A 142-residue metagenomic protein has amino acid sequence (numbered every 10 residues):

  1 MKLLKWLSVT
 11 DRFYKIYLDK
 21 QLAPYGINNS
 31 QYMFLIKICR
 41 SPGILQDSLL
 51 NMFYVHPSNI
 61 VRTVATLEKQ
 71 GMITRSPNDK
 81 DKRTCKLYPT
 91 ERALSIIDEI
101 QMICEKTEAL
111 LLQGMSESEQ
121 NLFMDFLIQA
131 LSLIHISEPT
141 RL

Functional and structural regions predicted by a protein language model:
M1-Y25, M72: N-terminal leader segment of winged-helix/HTH proteins
K2-K5, M33, S48, L110: Active-site phosphate/pyrophosphate-handling residues
S8, I36-R40, Q101, I128: Short, locally clustered residues in the helix-turn-helix/winged-helix DNA-binding domain
K15, A65-D125: Charged, amphipathic alpha-helical coiled-coil/dimerization segments
I16-N59: N-terminal helix-turn-helix DNA-binding core of bacterial DNA-binding proteins
A23, A65, K69, R141: Residue-level detection of the helix-turn-helix DNA-binding "recognition helix"
S58, T63, T90, T140: Ser/Thr-centric signal marking residues that sit in or immediately flank functional binding/regulatory motifs
I134-L142: Conserved small/polar residues in nucleotide/adenosyl-binding loops
